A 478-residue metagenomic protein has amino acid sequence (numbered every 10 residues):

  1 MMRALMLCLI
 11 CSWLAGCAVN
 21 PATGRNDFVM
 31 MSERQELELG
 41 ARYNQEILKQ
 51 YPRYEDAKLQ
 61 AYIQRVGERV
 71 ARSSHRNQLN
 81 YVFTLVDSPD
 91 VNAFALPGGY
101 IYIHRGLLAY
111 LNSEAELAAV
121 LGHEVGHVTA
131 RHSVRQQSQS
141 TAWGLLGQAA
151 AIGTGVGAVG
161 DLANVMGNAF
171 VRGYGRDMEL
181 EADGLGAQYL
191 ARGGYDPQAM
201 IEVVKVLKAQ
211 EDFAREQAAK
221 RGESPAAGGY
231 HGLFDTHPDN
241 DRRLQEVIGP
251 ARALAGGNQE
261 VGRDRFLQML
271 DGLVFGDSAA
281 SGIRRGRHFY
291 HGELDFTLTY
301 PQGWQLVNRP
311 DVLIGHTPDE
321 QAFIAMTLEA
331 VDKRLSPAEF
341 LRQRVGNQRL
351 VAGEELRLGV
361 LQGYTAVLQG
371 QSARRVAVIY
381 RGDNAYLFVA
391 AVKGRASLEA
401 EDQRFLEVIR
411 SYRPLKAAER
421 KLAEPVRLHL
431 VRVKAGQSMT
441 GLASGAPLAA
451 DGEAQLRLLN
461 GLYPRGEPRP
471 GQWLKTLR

Functional and structural regions predicted by a protein language model:
L5, W13, C17-Y300, Q305 (+3 more regions): A Zn2+-metalloprotease active-site environment signal
E38, T299, K434, Y463 (+1 more regions): Residue-level recognition of short, solvent-exposed, well-ordered loop/turn junctions that link secondary-structure
A118, L254, A390-H429: Surface-exposed amphipathic alpha-helical segments
E293, T299-L313, E399, Q403 (+2 more regions): K/E-rich alpha-helical interaction surfaces of small helical-bundle regulatory domains
H316-L328, V426-A435, T476-R478: Short, surface-exposed polybasic-and-hydrophobic patches located at secondary-structure transitions
A325-T327, L341-L387, A391: Signature of long, low-cysteine stretches enriched in small and polar/charged residues
E419-A450: Primarily a LysM-type cell-wall glycan-binding module
G452-R478: Extracellular LysM carbohydrate-binding repeats and other cell-envelope/extracellular binding modules
